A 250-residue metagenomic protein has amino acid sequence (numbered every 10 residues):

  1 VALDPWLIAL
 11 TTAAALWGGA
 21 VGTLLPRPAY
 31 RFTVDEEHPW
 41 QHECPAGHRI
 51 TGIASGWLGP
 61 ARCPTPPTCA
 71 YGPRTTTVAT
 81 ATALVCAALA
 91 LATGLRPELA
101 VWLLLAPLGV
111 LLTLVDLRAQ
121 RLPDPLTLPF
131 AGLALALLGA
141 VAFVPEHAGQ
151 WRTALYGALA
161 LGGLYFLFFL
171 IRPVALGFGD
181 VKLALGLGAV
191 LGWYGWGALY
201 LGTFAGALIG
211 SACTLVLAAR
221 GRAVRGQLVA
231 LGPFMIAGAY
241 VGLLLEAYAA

Functional and structural regions predicted by a protein language model:
V1-A250: A membrane-topology feature that recognizes alpha-helical transmembrane segments and their immediate juxtamembrane
